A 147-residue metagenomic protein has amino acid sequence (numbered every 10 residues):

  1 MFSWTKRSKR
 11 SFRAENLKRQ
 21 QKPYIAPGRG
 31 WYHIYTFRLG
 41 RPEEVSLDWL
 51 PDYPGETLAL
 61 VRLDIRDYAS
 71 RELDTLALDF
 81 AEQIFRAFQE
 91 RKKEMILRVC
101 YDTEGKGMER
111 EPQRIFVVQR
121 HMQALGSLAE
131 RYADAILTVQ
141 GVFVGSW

Functional and structural regions predicted by a protein language model:
F2, F12, F37, F80 (+3 more regions): Phenylalanine-focused residue identity feature
F2-T57, R62-D64: Boundary/entry segment of secreted carbohydrate-active catalytic domains
V45-D102, F116-V117: Aromatic-lined substrate-binding rim segments of carbohydrate-active enzymes
Y68-L73, R110, L125-L128: Short, exposed beta-strand "edge-strand" segments with a Pro/Gly-rich flavor and a Y/T-containing core
F80, V118-H121, L125, Q140: Stable alpha-helical elements in mature extracytoplasmic
E82-R86, Q123-E130: Surface-exposed alpha-helical segments enriched in charged/polar residues
I96-G107, L125-W147: Active-site groove signature of glycoside hydrolases
G107-R114: Second-shell loop/turn segments in exported
